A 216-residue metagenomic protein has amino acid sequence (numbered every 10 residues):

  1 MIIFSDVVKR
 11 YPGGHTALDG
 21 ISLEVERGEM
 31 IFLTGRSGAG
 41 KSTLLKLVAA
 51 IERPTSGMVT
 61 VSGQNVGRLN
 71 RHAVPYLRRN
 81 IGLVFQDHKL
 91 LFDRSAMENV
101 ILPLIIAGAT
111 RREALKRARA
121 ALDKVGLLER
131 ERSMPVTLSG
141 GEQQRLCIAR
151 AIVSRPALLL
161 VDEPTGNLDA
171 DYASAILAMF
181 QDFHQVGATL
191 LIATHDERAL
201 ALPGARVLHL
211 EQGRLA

Functional and structural regions predicted by a protein language model:
A49: Helix-to-loop junction immediately C-terminal to a conserved catalytic motif
G57-N65, L77: Conserved ABC transporter NBD signature motif
R94-I101: Short coil-to-helix segment of the ABC ATPase nucleotide-binding domain corresponding to the Q-loop/switch region
S133-V136, S154, V186: Conserved signature/switch motifs of ABC ATPase nucleotide-binding domains
M134-L138, E142-Q144: Conserved ABC ATPase signature
L159-D162: Catalytic Walker B motif of ABC-type/P-loop ATPase nucleotide-binding domains
